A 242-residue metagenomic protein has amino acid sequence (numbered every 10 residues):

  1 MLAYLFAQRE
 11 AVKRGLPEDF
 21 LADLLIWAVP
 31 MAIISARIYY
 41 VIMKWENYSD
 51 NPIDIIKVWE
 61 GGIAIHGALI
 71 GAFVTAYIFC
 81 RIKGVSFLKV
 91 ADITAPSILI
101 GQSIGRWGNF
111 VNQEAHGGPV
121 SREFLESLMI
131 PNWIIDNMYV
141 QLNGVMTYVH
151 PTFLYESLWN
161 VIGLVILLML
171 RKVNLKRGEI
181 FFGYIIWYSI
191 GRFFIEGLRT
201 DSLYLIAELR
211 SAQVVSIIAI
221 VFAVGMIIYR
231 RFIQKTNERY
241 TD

Functional and structural regions predicted by a protein language model:
M1-D242: A feature for loop-to-transmembrane-helix boundaries and adjacent hydrophobic helices in multi-pass integral membrane
